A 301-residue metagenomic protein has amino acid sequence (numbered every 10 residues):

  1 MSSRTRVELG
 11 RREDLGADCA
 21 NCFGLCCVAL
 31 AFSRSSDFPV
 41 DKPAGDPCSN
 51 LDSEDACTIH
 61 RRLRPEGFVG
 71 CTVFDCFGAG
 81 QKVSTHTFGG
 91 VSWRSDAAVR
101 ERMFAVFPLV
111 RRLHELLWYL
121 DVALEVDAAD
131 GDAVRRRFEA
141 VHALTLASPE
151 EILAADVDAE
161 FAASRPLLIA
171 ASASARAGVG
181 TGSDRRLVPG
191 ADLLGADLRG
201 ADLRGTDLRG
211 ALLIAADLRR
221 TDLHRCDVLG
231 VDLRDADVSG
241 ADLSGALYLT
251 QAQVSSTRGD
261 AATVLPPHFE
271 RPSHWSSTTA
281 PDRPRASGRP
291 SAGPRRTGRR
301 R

Functional and structural regions predicted by a protein language model:
M1-D127, G131-D132, R137-A155, E160-A163 (+1 more regions): Hydrophobic scaffolds flanking metal-cofactor catalytic centers in soluble metalloenzymes
A177-R301: Tandem repeat scaffolds
